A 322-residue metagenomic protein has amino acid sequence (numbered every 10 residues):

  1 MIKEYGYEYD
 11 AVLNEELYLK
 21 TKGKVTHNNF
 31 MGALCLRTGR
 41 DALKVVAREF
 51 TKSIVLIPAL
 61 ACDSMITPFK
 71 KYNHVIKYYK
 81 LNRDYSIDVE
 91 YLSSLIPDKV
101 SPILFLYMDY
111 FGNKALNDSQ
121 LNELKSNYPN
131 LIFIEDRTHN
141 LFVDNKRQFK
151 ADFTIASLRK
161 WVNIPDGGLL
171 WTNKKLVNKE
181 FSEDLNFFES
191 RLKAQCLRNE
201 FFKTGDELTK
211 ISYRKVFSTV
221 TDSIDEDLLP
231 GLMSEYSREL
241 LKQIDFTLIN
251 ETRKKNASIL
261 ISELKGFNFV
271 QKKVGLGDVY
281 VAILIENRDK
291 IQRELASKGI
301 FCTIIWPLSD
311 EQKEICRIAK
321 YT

Functional and structural regions predicted by a protein language model:
M1-T51, D98, L240-L241, L248-E251: Conserved PLP-binding active-site segment in aminotransferase class I/II-type PLP enzymes
V46-I96: Conserved PLP-anchoring active-site segment centered on the Schiff-base-forming lysine
R83-K179: Active-site phosphate-binding strand-loop segment of PLP-dependent enzymes
W171, A282-E286: Short hydrophobic/aromatic beta-strand micro-patches that form the beta-sheet surface supporting nucleotide- or nucleic
K175-M233: Active-site C-terminal subdomain of aminotransferase-like
L229-I261, V270-I283: Conserved glycine-rich beta-strand-loop-beta hairpin in the small C-terminal domain of fold type I
Q271-Y280, R288-T322: Conserved PLP cofactor-binding pocket of PLP-dependent enzymes
